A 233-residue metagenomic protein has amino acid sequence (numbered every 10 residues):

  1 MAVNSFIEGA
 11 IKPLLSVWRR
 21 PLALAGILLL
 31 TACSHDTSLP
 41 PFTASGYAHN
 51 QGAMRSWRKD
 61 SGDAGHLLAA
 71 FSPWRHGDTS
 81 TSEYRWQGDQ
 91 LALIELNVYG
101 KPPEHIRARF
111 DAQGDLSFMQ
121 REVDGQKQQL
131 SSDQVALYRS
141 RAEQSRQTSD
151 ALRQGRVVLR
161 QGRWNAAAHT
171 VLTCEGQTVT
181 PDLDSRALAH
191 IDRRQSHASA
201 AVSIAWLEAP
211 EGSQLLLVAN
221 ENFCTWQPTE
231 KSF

Functional and structural regions predicted by a protein language model:
V3-L22: Bacterial N-terminal signal peptides that target proteins for export
T31-A32: C-terminal motif of bacterial Sec signal peptides marking the signal peptidase cleavage site
A53-R85: Post-signal-peptide N-terminal segment of Sec-exported extracytoplasmic proteins
G100-Q154: Surface-exposed, polar helix/loop patches in the mature regions of secreted/periplasmic/lumenal proteins that form
A151-H169: Structural detector for short beta-strands of small beta-barrel domains
Q177-R194: Beta-strand/loop nucleic-acid-binding surfaces
Q195-Q214: Flexible glycine-rich surface loops and low-complexity tracts that mediate binding to linear polymers
A209-F233: OB-fold/S1-family single-stranded nucleic acid-binding modules
